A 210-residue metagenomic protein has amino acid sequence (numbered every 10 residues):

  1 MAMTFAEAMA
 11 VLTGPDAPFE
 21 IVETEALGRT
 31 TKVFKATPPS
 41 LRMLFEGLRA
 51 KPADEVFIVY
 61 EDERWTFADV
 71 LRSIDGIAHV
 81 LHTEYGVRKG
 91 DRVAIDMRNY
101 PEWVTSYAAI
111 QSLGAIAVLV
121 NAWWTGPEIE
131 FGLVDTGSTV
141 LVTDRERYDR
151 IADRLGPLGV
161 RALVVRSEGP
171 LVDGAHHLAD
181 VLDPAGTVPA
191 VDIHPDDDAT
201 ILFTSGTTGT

Functional and structural regions predicted by a protein language model:
M1-L12, A17, S112-D180, P189 (+1 more regions): Structural core segment of the AMP-binding/adenylate-forming
M9-K35: Short, charged, surface-exposed hinge/linker loops at domain edges that act as mobile lids or interdomain connectors
P18-L27, M43-T66: AMP-dependent adenylate-forming
V33-P38, D54-A108, T125-E130, A179: Conserved AMP-binding/adenylate-forming core of the ANL superfamily
D75-H79, V134, E146, G209: Solvent-exposed alpha-helix faces
V93, I110, L141, D198 (+1 more regions): Conserved S/T- and glycine-rich ATP-binding loop of Class I adenylate-forming
M97-N99, D144-R145, D197: Helix N-cap/beta->alpha junction signal
A185-F203, T210: Conserved pre-ATP/AMP-binding loop-to-beta segment of ANL
